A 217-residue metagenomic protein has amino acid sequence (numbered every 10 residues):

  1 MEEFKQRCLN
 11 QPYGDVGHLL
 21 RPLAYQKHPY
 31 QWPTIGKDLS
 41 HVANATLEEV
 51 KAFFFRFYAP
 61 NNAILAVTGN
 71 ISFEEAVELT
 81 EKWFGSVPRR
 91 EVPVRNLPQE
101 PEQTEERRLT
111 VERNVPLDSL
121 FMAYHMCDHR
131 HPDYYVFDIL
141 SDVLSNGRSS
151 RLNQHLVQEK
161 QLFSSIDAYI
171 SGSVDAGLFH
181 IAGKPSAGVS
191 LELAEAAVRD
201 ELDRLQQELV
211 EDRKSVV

Functional and structural regions predicted by a protein language model:
M1-V92, T110, D128, V136 (+1 more regions): Charge-rich, well-structured scaffold segments of protease-associated domains
K5, P22, V92-S149: His/Glu-based metal-binding/catalytic segments typifying zinc-dependent metallopeptidases
N153-Q154: Phosphate-proximal small/polar/acidic motifs at interfaces that engage nucleotide phosphates, polyphosphates
